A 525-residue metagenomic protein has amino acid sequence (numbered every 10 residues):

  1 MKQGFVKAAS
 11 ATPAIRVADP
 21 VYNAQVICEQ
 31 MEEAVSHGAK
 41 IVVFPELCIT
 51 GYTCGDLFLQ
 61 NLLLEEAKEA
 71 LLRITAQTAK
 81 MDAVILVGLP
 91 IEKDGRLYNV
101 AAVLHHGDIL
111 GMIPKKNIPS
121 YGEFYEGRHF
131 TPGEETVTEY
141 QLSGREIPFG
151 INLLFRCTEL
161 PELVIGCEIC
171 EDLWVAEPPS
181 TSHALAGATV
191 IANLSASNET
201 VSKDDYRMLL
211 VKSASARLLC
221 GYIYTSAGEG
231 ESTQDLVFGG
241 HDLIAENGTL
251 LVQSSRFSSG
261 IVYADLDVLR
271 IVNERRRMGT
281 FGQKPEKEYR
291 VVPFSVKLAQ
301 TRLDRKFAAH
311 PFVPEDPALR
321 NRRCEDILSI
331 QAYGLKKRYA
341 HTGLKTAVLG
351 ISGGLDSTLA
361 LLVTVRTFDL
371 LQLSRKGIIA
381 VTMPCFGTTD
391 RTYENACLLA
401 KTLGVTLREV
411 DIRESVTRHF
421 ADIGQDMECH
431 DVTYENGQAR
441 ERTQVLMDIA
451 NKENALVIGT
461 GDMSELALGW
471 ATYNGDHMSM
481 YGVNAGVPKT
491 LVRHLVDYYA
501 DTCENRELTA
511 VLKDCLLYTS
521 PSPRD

Functional and structural regions predicted by a protein language model:
M1-G350, R366-R375, L407: Enzyme catalytic cores with a strong preference for nitrogen-chemistry domains
I27, Y222, I327-I330, G334-F368 (+5 more regions): Extended, hydrophobic alpha-helical segments in both membrane/secreted and soluble proteins
L47, A196-S197, A227, M383-F386 (+2 more regions): Short, ordered loop/turn segments at secondary-structure junctions
I118, F124-G150, T158-E162, L173-A176 (+4 more regions): Active-site adenylate/phosphate-handling loop in enzymes that bind or generate adenylated species
R217-L218, T249, R338-K345, R366-I378 (+6 more regions): Secondary-structure transition/capping motifs at alpha-helix termini and the adjoining loop/turn into the next element
L219-T225, L251-Q253, V272-E274, V457-G459 (+2 more regions): Acidic/polar loop patches that form or flank catalytic/metal-binding clefts of enzymes that bind anionic ligands
I261-Y263, P293-P311, L373, G377-T433 (+3 more regions): A conserved beta-strand->alpha-helix junction
Y518-D525: Conserved small/polar residues in nucleotide/adenosyl-binding loops
